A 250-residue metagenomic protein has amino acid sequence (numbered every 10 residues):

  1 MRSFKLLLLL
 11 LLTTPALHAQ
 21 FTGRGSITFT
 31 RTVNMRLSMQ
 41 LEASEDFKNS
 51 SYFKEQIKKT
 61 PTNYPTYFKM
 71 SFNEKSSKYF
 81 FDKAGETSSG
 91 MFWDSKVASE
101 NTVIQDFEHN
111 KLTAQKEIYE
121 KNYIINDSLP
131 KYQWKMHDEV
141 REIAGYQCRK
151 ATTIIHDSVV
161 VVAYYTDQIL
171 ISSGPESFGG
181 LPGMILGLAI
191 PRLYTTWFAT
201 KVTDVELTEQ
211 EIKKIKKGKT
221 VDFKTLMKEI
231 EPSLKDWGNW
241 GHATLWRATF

Functional and structural regions predicted by a protein language model:
R2-K5, F21-G23: Short, basic/polar N-terminal leader/transit segment immediately after the initiator methionine
F4-T14: Sec-dependent N-terminal signal peptides
P15-A19: Sec/Tat signal peptide C-region and signal peptidase I cleavage site
Q20-F250: Extended soluble regions of mature proteins
